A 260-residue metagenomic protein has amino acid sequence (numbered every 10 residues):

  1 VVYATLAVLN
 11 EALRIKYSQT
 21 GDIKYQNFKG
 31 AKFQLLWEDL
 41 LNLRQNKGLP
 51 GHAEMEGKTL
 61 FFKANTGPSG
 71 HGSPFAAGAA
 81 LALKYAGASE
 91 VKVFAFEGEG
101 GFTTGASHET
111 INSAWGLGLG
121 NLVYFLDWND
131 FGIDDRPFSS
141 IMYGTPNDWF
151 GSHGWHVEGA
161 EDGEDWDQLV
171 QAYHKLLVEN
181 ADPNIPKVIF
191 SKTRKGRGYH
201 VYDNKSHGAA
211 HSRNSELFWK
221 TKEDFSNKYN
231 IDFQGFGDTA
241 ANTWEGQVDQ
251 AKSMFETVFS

Functional and structural regions predicted by a protein language model:
V1-L117: Cofactor-binding active-site loop characterized by glycine-rich and histidine/acidic residues
G101, G105, V123-F125, N129-D130 (+2 more regions): Conserved acidic/glycine
G120: Short acidic/polar active-site loop segments enriched in Thr and Asp
